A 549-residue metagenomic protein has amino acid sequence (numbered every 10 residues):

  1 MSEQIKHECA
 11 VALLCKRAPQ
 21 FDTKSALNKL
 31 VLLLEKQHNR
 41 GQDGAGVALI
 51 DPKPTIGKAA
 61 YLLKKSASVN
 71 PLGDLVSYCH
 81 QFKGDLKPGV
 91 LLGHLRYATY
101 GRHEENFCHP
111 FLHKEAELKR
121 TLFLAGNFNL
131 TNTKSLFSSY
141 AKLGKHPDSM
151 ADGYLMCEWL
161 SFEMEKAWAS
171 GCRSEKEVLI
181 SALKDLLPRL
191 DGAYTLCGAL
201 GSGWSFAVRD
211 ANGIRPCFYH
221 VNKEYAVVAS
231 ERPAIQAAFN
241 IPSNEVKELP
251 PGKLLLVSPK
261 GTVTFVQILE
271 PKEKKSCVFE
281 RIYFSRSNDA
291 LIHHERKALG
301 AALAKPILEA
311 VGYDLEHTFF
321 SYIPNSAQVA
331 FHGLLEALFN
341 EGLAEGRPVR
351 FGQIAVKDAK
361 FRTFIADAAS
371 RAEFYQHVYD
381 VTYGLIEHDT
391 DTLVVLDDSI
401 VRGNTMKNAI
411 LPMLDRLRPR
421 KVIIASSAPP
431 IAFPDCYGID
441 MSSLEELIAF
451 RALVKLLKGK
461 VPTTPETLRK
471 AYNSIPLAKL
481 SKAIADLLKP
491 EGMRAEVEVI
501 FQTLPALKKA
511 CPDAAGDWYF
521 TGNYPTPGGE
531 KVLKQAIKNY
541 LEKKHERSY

Functional and structural regions predicted by a protein language model:
M1-P250, L256-T318, I323: Conserved short alpha-helical segments that host acidic/polar catalytic motifs at enzyme active sites
G57-K64, A207-D210, F218, Q328-L335 (+3 more regions): A short acidic (Asp/Glu
N129-T131, Y322-A330, I400-N404: Gly/Ser/Thr-rich loops at beta-strand to alpha-helix junctions that form or flank small-molecule/cofactor-binding
K166, K260, E309-E316, A337-F351 (+2 more regions): Secondary-structure transition/capping motifs at alpha-helix termini and the adjoining loop/turn into the next element
D185, A234, S243-E245, G252-K253 (+5 more regions): Phosphate/diphosphate-binding loops
L187, S202-W204, R209, V221 (+7 more regions): PRPP-dependent phosphoribosyltransferase catalytic core
E295-E316, V329, L334, D367-D389: Phosphate/ATP-binding catalytic cores across multiple sugar-kinase/actin-like superfamilies, primarily ASKHA
E336-L393, N404, A432-E445: Short, glycine/charge-rich flexible loops or terminal/linker lids adjacent to PRPP-binding catalytic cores
